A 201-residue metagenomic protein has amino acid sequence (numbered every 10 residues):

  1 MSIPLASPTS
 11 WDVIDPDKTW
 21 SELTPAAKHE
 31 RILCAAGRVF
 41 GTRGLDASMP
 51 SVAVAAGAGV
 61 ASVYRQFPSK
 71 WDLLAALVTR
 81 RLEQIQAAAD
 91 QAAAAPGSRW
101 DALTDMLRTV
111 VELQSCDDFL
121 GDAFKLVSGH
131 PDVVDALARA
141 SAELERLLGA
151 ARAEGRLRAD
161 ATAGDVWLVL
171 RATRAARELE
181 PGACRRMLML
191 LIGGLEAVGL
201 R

Functional and structural regions predicted by a protein language model:
M1-A55, D72-A75: Basic, helix-initiating cap at the start of DNA-binding domains
M1-T19, A142, R146-R156, A172 (+1 more regions): C-terminal peripheral helix-coil segments that are non-catalytic and often amphipathic
F40, S48-M49, V60, K70 (+4 more regions): Amphipathic alpha-helical segments enriched in hydrophobic/aromatic and basic residues that form the DNA-contacting
G44-L45, R65, R158: Helix-turn-helix/winged-helix DNA-binding modules
G57-F67: Short hydrophobic/aromatic patch on the recognition helix
D72, D105-R146, W167, A172-E178: Short secondary-structure transition hinges
A76, E83, A87-C116, G129: Hydrophobic alpha-helical connector segments
D101, D135-A136, A153-L168, R177-G182: All-alpha amphipathic helical-bundle segments outside canonical DNA-binding/catalytic cores that form hydrophobic
